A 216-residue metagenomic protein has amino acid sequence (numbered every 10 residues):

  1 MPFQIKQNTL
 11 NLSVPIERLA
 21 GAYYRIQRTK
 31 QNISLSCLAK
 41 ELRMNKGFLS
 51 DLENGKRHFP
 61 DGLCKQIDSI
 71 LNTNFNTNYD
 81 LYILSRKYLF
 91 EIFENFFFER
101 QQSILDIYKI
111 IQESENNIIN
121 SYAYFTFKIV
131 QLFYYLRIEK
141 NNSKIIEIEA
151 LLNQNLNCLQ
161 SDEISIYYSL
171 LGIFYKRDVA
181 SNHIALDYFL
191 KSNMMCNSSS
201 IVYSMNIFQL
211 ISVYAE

Functional and structural regions predicted by a protein language model:
P2-Q31: A short, Lys/Arg-rich alpha-helix, primarily the initiator
L10, N72-F90: Short C-terminal boundary/hinge segments that cap the last helix of small helical domains
Q31-D51: Short alpha-helical DNA-recognition segment
P60-T77: DNA major-groove recognition helix of helix-turn-helix/homeodomain DNA-binding modules
Y79-D80, I119-F125, L159-Y167, S198-Q209: Alpha-solenoid helical repeat architecture
K87-E99, T126-K140, S165-A180, M205-E216: Tandem amphipathic alpha-helical repeat scaffolds
I104, K144-I145, A185: Single-residue signature of alpha-solenoid repeat helices
Y108-N116, E149-N157, L190-S198: Amphipathic alpha-helical segments of tetratricopeptide repeats
